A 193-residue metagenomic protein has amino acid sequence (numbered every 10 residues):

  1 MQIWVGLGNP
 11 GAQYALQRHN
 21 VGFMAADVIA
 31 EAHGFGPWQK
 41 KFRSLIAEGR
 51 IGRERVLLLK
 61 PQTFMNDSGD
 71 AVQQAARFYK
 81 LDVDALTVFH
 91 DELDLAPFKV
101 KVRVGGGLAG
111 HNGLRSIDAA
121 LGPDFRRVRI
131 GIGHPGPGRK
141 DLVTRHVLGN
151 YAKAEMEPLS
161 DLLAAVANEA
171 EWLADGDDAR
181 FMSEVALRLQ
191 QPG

Functional and structural regions predicted by a protein language model:
M1-G105, R115-V128, G136-T144, M156-P192: Nucleotide and nucleotide-moiety/phosphate-recognizing core
L108: Conserved TIR/SEFIR loop-to-helix hotspot centered on a Trp-containing motif with a nearby acidic residue
I132: Gly/charged, well-structured mid-domain segments that form the phosphate/adenylate-handling core of ATP-dependent
H146-G149: Short hinge/gating elements
